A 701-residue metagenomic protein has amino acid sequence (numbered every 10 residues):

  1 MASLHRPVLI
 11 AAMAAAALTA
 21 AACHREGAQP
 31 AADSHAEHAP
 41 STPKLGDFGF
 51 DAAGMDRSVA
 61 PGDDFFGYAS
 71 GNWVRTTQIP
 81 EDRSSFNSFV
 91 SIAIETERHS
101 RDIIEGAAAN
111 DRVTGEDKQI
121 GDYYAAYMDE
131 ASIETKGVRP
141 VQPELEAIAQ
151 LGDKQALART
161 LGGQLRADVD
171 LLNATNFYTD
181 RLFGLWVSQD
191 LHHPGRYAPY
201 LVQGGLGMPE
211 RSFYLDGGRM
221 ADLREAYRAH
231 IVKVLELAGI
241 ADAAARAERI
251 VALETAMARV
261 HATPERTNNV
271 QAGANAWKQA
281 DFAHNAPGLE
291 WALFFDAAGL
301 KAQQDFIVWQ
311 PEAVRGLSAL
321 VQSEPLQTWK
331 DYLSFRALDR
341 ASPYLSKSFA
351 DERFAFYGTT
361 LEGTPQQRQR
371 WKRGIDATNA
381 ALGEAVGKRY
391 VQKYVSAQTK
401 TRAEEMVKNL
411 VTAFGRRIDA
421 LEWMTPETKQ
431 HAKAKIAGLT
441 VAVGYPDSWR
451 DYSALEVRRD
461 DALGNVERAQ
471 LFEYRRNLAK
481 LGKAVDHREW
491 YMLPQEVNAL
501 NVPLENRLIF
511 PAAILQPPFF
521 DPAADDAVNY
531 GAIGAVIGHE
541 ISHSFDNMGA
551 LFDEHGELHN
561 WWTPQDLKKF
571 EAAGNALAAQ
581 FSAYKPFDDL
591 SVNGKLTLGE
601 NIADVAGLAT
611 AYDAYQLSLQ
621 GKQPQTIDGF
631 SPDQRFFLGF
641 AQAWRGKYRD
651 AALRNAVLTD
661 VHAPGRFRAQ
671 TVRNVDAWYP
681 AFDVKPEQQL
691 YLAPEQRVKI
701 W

Functional and structural regions predicted by a protein language model:
M1-A11: Bacterial N-terminal signal peptides that target proteins for export
T19-A22: C-terminal motif of bacterial Sec signal peptides marking the signal peptidase cleavage site
H24-E26: Bacterial signal peptide processing site
Q29-L45: Post-signal peptide N-terminal segment of mature Sec-exported envelope proteins
A39, P43, A256, A280 (+8 more regions): Intrinsically disordered, low-complexity linker/terminal regions across diverse proteins
S41-G46, V59-T135: Active-site-surrounding "flap" and adjacent substrate/cofactor-binding loops of secreted or lumenal enzymes, prototyped
M55-R75, Y214-L235, L598, V605-T610: Hydrophobic/aromatic-rich, well-ordered segments within soluble, folded domains that form packed cores
G106-N409: Noncatalytic, helix-rich "gating/capping" subdomain that lines the substrate-entry/channel surface of large enzyme
